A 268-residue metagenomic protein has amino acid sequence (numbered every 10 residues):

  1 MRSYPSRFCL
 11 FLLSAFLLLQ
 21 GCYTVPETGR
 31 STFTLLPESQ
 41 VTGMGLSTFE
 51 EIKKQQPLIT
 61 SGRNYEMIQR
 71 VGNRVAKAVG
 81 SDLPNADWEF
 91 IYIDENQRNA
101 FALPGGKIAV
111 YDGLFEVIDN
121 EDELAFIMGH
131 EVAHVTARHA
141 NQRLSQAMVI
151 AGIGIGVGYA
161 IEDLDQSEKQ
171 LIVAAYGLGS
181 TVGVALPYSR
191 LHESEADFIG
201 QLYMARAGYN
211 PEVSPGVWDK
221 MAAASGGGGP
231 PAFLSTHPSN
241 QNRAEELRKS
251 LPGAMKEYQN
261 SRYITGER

Functional and structural regions predicted by a protein language model:
M1, A15, P231-A232: Charged, low-complexity surface segments at secondary-structure and domain boundaries
M1-F11: Bacterial N-terminal signal peptides that target proteins for export
R7, Q20-R268: A Zn2+-metalloprotease active-site environment signal
L13-G21: Hydrophobic core
